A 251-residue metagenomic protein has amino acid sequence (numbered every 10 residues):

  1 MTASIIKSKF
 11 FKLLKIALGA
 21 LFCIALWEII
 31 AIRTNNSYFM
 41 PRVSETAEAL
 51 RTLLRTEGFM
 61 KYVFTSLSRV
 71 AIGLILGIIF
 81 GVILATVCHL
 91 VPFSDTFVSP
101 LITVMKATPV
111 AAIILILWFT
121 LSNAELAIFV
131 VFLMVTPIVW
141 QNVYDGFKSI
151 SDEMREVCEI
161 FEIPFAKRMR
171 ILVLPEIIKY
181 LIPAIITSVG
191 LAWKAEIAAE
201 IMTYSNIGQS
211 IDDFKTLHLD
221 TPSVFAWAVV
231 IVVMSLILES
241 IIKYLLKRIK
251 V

Functional and structural regions predicted by a protein language model:
M1-L18, S240-V251: Transmembrane alpha-helical segments of polytopic membrane transport and secretion proteins
F10-T34: N-terminal signal-anchor transmembrane alpha helix
I32-I75, D213: Periplasmic/extracellular loop-to-transmembrane helix junction in inner-membrane transport proteins
I72-I102: Transmembrane-helix boundary motif in ABC transporter permease subunits
T103-I138, D145: Generic hydrophobic transmembrane alpha-helix motif, especially the helices
F129, L133, F165-A198, A226 (+1 more regions): Transmembrane alpha-helices
F147-E153, V157-I177, L217: Short helix-to-coil transition segments within interhelical loops that connect adjacent transmembrane helices
G208-L246: Hydrophobic alpha-helical transmembrane segments of polytopic membrane proteins
